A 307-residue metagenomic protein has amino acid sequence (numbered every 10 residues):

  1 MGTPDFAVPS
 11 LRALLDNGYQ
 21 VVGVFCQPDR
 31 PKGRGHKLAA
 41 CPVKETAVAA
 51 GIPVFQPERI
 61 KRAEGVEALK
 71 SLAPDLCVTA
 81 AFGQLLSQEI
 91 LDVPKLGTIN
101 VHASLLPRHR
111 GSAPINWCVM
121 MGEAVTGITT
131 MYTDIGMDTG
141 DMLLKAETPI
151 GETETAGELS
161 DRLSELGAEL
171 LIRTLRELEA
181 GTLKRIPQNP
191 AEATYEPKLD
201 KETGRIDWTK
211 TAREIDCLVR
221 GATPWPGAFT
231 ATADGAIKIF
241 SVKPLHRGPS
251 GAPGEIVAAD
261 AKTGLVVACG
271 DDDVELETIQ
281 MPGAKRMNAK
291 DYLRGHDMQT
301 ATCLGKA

Functional and structural regions predicted by a protein language model:
M1-R34: N-terminal Rossmann-like dinucleotide-binding module
G2, V24, A47, C77 (+7 more regions): A residue-level signal for conserved active-site and pocket-lining positions in enzyme catalytic cores
V8, R12-D16, E67-K70, Q88 (+1 more regions): Amphipathic, non-transmembrane alpha-helical secondary structure
N17, Q27, L76-Y195, D200-E202: Donor/substrate-binding cores of folate-linked one-carbon enzymes
Q20, G51-P53, G97: Conserved beta-strand segments of alpha/beta enzyme cores
G23, Q56, L143-L144, A258: A structural microfeature
Q27, P31-D75: N-terminal glycine-/serine-/threonine-rich beta1-alpha1-beta2 phosphate-ribose binding loop of Rossmann-like
T209-A307: An anion-binding loop in the catalytic cleft
